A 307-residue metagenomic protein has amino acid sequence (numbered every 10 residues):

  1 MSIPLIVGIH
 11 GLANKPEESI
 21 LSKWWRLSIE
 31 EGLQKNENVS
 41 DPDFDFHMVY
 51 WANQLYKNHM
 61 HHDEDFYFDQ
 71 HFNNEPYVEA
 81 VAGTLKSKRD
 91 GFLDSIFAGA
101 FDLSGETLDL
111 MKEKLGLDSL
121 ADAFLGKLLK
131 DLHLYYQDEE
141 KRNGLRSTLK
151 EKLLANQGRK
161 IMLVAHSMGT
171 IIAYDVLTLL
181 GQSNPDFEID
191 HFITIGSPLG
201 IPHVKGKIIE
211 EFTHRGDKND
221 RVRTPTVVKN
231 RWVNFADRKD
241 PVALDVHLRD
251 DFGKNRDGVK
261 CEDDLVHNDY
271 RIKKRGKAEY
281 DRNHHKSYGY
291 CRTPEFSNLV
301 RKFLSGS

Functional and structural regions predicted by a protein language model:
S2-A52, Y56-D63, L103-V164, M168-S307: Lipid deacylating catalytic domains
P42-F97: N-terminal accessory alpha/beta regions
